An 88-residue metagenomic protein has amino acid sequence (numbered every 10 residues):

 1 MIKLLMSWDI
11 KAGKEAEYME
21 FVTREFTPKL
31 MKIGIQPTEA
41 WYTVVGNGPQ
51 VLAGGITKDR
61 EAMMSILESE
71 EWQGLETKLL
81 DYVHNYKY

Functional and structural regions predicted by a protein language model:
I2-D9, T38-E70: Short, well-ordered beta-strand segments in beta-rich or mixed alpha/beta enzyme and ligand-binding folds
D9-F21: Short, surface-exposed ligand-recognition loops at beta-strand->loop->(often short) alpha-helix junctions that present
E20-F21, P28, T43-V45: Conserved, structured core segments of small domains
T23-T38, I56-Y88: An amphipathic, aromatic/His-enriched active-site/gating alpha helix that lines ligand/cofactor pockets
